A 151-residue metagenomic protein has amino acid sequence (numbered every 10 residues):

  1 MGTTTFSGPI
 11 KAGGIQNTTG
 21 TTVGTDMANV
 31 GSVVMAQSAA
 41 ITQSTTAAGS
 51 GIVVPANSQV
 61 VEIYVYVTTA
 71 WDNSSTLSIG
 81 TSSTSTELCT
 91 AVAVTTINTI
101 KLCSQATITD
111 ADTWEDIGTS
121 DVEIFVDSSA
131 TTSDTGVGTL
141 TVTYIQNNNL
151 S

Functional and structural regions predicted by a protein language model:
G2-S151: Surface-exposed, low-hydrophobicity beta-strand/loop segments enriched in small/polar/acidic residues
